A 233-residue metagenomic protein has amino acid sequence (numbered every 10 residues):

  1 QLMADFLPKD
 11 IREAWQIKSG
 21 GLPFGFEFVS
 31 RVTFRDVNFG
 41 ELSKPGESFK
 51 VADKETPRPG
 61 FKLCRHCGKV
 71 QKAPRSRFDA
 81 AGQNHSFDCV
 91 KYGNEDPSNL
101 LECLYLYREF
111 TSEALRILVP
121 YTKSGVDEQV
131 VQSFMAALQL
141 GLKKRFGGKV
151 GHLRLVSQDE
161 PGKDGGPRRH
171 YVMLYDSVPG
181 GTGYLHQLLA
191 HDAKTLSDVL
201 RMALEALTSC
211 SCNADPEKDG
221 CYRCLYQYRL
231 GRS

Functional and structural regions predicted by a protein language model:
L2-S233: Extended, highly charged accessory segments
